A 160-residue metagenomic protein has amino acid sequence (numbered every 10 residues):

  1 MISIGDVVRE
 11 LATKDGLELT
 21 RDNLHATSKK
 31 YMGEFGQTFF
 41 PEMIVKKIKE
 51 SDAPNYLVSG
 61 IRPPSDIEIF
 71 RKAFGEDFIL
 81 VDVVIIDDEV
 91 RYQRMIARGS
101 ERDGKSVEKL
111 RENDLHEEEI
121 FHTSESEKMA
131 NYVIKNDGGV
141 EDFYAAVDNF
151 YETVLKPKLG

Functional and structural regions predicted by a protein language model:
M1, F78-V81, N131-V133: Conserved beta-strand scaffold positions in the cores of enzyme catalytic domains, especially in NTP/NDP-utilizing
I2-L57, I61-I69: ATP-dependent small-molecule kinase phosphotransfer cores that center on conserved nucleotide phosphate-binding segments
G5, D82-I85, D114, D137: Residues at the C-termini of beta-strands that transition into short coil/loop
V7, S65, I85-R91, V140: Conserved nucleotide-binding/hydrolysis micro-motifs of P-loop NTPases
L11-D15, V90-M95, A145: Short, charged, surface-exposed secondary-structure boundary motifs
T38-F39, A97-L155: Small-molecule kinase domains that catalyze NTP-dependent phosphoryl transfer to phosphate-bearing small molecules
I48-Y56, F74-D77, V154-K158: Glycine-rich phosphate-binding loop signature in dinucleotide/nucleotide-binding domains
S59-I61, R71-G99: Conserved phosphate-donor/acceptor-positioning beta-strand/loop module used by diverse small-molecule
